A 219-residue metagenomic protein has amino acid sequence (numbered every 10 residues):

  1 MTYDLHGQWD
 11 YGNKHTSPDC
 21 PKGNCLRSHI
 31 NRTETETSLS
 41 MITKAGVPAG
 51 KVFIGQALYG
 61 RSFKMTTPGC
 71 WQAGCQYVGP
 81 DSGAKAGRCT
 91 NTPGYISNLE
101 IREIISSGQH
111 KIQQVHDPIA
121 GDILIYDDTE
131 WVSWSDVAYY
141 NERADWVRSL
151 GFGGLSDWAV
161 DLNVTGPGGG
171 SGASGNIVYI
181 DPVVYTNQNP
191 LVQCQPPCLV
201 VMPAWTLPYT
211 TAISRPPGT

Functional and structural regions predicted by a protein language model:
M1-N98: Substrate-binding surface in catalytic domains of secreted glycosidases
R102-G218: Extracellular low-complexity, Gly/Ser/Thr-rich intrinsically disordered linkers and protease-sensitive activation/hinge
